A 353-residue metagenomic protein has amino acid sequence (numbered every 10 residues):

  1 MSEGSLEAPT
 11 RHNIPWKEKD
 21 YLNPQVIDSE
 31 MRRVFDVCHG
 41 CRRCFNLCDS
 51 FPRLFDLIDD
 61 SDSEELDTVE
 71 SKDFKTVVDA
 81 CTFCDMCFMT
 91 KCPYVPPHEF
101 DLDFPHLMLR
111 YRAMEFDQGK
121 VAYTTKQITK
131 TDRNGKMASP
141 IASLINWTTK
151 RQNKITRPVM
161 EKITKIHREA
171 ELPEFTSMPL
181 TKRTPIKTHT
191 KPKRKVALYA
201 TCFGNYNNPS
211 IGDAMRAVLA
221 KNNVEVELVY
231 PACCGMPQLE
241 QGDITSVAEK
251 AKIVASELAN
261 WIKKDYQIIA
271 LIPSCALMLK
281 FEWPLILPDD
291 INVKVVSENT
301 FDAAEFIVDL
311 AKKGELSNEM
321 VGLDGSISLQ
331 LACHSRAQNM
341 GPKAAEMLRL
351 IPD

Functional and structural regions predicted by a protein language model:
S2-E7, R43-N46, N153-V159, E225: Short low-complexity stretches enriched in small and charged residues
S2-Y21, N46-A80, Y94-T124: Non-heme iron-sulfur electron-transfer modules
W16-N23, D59-D60, E64, M86 (+2 more regions): Active-site-adjacent bridging/hinge elements
K19-D20, S29-E30, S63, Y199-T201 (+1 more regions): A short, structure-level motif marking secondary-structure boundaries and short turns
Q25-G40, E70-C87, K221-P231, N260 (+2 more regions): Immediate flanking context of iron-sulfur cluster ligation sites
R32-F51, D73-E99, Y111, G135-A138 (+2 more regions): Cysteine-centered iron-sulfur cluster-binding motifs in ferredoxin-type domains/subunits of redox enzymes
N46, D56, M89, E227-V229: A local structural micro-motif
L102-D353: Iron-sulfur cluster-binding electron-transfer modules in prokaryotic oxidoreductases
